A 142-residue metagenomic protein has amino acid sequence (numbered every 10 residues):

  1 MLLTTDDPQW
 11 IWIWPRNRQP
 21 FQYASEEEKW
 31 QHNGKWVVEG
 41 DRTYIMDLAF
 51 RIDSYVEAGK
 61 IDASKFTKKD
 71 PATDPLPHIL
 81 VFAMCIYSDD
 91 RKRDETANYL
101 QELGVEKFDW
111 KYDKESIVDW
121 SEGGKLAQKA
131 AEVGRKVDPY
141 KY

Functional and structural regions predicted by a protein language model:
M1-Y142: Structured alpha/beta or helical-core interaction and ligand-binding surfaces enriched in interleaved
